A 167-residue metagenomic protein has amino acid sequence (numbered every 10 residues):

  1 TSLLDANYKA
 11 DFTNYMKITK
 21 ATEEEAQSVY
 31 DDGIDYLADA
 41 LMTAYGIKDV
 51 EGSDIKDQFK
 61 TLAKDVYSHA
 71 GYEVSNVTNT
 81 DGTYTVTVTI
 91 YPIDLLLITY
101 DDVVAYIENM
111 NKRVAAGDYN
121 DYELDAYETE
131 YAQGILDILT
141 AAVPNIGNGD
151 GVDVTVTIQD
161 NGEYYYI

Functional and structural regions predicted by a protein language model:
T1, T80-T85, T157-E163: Solvent-exposed, well-ordered amphipathic alpha-helical segments that flank/support binding or catalytic loops
T1-D65: Core segments of small alpha/beta cavity-forming domains
K9-N14, I93-D94, Y164-Y166: Primarily extracytoplasmic ectodomains and periplasmic/lumenal surface modules that are beta-strand-rich
Y15-E23, Y127, G149-D153: Short glycine-rich, low-complexity/disordered patches
L41-A132: Surface-exposed, charged secondary-structure patches
E108-Y119, P144-I167: Short beta-strand edge/turn micro-motifs at domain boundaries
T129-N148: Acidic, glycine-rich flexible loop segments
